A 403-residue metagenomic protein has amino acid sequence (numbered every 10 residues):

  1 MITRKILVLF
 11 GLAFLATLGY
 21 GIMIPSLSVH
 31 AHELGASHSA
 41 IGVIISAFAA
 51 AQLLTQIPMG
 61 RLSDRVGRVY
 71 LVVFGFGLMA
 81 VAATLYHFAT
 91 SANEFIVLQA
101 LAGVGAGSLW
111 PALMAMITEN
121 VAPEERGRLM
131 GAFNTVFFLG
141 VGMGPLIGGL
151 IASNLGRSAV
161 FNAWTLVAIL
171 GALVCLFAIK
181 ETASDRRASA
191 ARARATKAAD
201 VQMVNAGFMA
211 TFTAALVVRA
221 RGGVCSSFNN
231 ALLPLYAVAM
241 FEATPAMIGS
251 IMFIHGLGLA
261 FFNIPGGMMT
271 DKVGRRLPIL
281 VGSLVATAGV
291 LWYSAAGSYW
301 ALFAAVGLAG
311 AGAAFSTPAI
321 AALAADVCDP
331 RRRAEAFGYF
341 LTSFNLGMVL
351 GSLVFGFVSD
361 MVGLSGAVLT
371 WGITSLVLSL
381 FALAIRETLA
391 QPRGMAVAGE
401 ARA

Functional and structural regions predicted by a protein language model:
M1-T3, K180-L216, G399-A403: Juxtamembrane intracellular "pre-TM" segments in multi-pass secondary transporters
S26-H38, L232-A246: Short amphipathic helix-loop junctions that connect adjacent transmembrane helices in Major Facilitator Superfamily/SLC
A31-H32, L62-S63, L150-L155, A237-V238 (+2 more regions): Interfacial helix-cap and linker-helix signal at transmembrane-aqueous boundaries of multi-pass secondary transporters
G67, F88-N93, E242, G274 (+1 more regions): Helix-breaking motifs and short loop linkers at transmembrane-helix boundaries and internal kinks in secondary membrane
G77-T90, V285-G297: C-terminal ends and interior cores of transmembrane alpha-helices in multi-pass membrane transporters/permeases
A82, N93-L101, G289, W300-L308: Paired small-residue
L98-F137, A322-L323: Cytoplasmic helix-loop-helix junction between adjacent transmembrane helices in 12-TM secondary transporters
